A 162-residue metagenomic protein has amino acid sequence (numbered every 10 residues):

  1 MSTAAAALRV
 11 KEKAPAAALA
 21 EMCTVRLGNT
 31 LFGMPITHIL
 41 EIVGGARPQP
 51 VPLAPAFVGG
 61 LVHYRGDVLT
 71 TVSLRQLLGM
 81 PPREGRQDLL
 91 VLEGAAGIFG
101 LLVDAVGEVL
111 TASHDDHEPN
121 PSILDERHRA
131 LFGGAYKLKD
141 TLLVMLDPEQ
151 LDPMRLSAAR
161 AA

Functional and structural regions predicted by a protein language model:
M1-A162: An acidic, low-aromatic, low-complexity terminal/linker signal
